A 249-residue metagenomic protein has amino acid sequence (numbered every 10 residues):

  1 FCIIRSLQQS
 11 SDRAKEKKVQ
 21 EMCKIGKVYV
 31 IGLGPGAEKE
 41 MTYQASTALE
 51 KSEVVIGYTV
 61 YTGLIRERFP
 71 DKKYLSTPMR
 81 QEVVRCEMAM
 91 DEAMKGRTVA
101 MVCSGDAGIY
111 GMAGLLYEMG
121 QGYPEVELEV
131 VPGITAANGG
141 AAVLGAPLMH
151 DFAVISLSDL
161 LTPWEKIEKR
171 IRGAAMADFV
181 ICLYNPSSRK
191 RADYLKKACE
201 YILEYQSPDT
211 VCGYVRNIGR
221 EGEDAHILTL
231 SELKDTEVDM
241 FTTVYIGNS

Functional and structural regions predicted by a protein language model:
C2-I3, Q20-L128, G139: Class I S-adenosyl-L-methionine
Q9-S10: Cationic, low-complexity basic patches in intrinsically disordered or flexible, solvent-exposed regions
E21-I25, T47-A48, E92-A93, Q121-G122 (+4 more regions): Solvent-exposed alpha-helices and their adjacent loops that cap or buttress functional pockets in soluble metabolic
V28-V30, T98-V99, M176-S249: A contiguous loop/helix-start segment that scaffolds small-molecule binding in enzyme catalytic cores
L33-E40, L161-W164, A225-L228: Short gly/ser/thr-rich secondary-structure transition/capping motifs
R80-R85, A136, L160-T162, G219-G222: A short acidic, often aromatic-flanked loop/helix-cap motif at beta-alpha or helix-coil junctions that lines enzyme
I109-A177: Class I SAM-dependent methyltransferase SAM-binding "motif I" and its flanking Rossmann-like core
